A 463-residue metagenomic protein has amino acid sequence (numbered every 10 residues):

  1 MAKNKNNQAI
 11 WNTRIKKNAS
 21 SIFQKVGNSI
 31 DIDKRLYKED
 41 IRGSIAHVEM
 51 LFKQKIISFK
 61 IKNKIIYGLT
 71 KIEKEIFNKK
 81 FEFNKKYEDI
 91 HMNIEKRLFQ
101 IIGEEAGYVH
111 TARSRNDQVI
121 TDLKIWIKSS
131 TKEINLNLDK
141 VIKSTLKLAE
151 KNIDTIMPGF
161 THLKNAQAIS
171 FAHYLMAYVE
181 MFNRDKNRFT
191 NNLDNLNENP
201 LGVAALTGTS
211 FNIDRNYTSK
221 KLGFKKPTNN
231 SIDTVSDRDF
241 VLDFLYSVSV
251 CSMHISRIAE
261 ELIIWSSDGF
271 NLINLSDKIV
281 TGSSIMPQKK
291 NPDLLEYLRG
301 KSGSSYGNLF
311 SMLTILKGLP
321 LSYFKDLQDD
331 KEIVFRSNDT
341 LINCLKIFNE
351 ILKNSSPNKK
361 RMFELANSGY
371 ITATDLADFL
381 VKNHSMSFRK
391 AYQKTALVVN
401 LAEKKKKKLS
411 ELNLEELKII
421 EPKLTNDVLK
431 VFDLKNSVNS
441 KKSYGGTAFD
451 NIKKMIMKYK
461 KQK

Functional and structural regions predicted by a protein language model:
A2-G208, I213-Y217, K226, I279-S283 (+2 more regions): A helix-coil-helix interface module used to build multimeric assemblies and to scaffold catalytic/cofactor sites
A2-G43, I101-E105, M286-K463: Glycine-rich cofactor/substrate-binding loops
S44, H91, E95, V241-F244 (+2 more regions): Short runs of predominantly hydrophobic/aromatic residues within well-ordered alpha helices that form helix-helix
H47, L51, G68-E75, R97 (+18 more regions): Generic, well-ordered alpha-helical scaffold segments in large soluble proteins
H47-I57, H173, L242-V250, A377-S385: Short, well-ordered beta-strand elements within core beta-sheets of diverse protein domains
I56-I57, N271, M386, K408: Conserved hydrophobic residue
K64-I65, I232, K394, E415: Residue-level "edge-of-site" marker
L123, I127, N135, E150 (+5 more regions): Charged, flexible cofactor/metal-binding loops and thiol motifs
